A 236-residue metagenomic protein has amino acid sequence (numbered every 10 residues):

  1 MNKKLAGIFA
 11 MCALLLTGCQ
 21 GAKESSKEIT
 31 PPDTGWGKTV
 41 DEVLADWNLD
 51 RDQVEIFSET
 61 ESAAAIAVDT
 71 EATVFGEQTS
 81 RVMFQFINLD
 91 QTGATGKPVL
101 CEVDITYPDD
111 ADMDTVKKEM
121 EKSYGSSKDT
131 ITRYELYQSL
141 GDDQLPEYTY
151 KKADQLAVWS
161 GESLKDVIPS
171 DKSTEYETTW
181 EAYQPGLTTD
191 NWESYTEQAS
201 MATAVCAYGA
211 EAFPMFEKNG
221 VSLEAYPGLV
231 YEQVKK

Functional and structural regions predicted by a protein language model:
M1-L5: Positively charged n-region of N-terminal signal peptides that target proteins for export
A6-C12: Sec-dependent N-terminal signal peptides
C12-A13, A199: Residue-level signal for mature regions of secreted extracellular proteins and peptides
A13, T79, N88-D90, E217-G220: Prokaryotic Sec-type signal peptides and long signal-anchor helices with extended Leu/Ile/Val-rich h-regions
L15-G18: C-terminal motif of bacterial Sec signal peptides marking the signal peptidase cleavage site
A22-A65, E102-K236: Non-cytosolic coordination micro-motifs
N48, D52, I56-T95: Compositionally biased P/S/T/G-rich terminal and signal peptide-adjacent segments that lie outside catalytic cores
T95-V103: Glycine-rich, often proline-containing surface loops adjacent to acidic residues and nearby aromatics that form
